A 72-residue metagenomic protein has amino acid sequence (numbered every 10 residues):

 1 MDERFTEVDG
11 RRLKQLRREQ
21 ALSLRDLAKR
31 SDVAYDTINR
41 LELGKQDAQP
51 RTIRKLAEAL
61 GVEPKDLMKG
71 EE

Functional and structural regions predicted by a protein language model:
M1-E19: A short, Lys/Arg-rich alpha-helix, primarily the initiator
R12, S23, Q49-T52, E63: Residues that mark the N-terminal boundary/hinge immediately upstream of a DNA-recognition element
R18, K29, E58: Alpha-helical residues within the helix-turn-helix
A21-R40: Short alpha-helical DNA-recognition segment
K45-E58: Short, basic-rich loop-to-helix N-cap that marks the start of a DNA-contacting helix
G61-E72: Short C-terminal boundary/hinge segments that cap the last helix of small helical domains
